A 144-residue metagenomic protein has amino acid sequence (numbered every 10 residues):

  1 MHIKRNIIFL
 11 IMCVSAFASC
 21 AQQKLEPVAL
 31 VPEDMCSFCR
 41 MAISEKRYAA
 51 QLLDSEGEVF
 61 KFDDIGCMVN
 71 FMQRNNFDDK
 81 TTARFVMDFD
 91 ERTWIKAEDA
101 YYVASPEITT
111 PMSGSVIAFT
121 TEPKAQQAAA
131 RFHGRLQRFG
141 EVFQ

Functional and structural regions predicted by a protein language model:
M1-I8: Bacterial N-terminal signal peptides that target proteins for export
F17-S19: C-terminal motif of bacterial Sec signal peptides marking the signal peptidase cleavage site
A21-Q23: Bacterial signal peptide processing site
P32: Short metal-coordination and nucleic-acid-contact micro-motifs, chiefly zinc-binding Cys/His arrays
S37-R74: Post-signal-peptide N-terminal segment of Sec-exported extracytoplasmic proteins
K46-L53, I95-P111: Short aromatic-glycine-(Arg/Gly/Cys) micro-motifs in beta-strand/loop hairpins
F60-I95: Mature extracytoplasmic domains of secretory-pathway proteins
A118-Q144: C-terminal partner/receptor-binding element of secreted or periplasmic proteins
